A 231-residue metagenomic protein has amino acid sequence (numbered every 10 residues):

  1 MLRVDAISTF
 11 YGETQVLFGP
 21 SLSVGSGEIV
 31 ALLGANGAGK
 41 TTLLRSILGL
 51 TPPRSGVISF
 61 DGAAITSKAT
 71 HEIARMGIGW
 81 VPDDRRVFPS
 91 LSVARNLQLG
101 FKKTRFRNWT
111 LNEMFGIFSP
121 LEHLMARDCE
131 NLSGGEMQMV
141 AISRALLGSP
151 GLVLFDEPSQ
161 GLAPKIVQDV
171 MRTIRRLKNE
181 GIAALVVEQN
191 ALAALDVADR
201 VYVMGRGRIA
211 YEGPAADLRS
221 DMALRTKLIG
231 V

Functional and structural regions predicted by a protein language model:
L2, L17-G19: Conserved structural motif at the start of ABC-family nucleotide-binding domains
L33-A35: The feature captures the beta-strand-to-loop junction immediately N-terminal to the Walker
L48: Helix-to-loop junction immediately C-terminal to a conserved catalytic motif
G56-I65, M76, W109-T110: Conserved ABC transporter NBD signature motif
D128-L132, E136: Conserved ABC ATPase signature
A145-L146: ABC ATPase C-loop
V153-E157: Catalytic Walker B motif of ABC-type/P-loop ATPase nucleotide-binding domains
